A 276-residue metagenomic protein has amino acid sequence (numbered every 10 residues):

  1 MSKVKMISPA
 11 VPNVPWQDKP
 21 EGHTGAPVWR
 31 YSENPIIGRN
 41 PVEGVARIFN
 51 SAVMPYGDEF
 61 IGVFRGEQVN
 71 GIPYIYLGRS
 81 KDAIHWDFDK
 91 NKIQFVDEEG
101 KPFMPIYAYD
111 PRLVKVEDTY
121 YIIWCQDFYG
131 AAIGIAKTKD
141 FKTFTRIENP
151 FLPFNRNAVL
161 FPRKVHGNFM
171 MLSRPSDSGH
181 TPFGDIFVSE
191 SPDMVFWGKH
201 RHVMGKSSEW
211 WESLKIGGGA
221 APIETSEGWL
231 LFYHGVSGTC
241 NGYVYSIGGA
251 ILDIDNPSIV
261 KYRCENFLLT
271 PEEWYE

Functional and structural regions predicted by a protein language model:
M1-I106, V114-L214, I223-E276: Beta-rich carbohydrate-recognition and catalytic domains
A220: Catalytic core of Fe(II)/2-oxoglutarate
